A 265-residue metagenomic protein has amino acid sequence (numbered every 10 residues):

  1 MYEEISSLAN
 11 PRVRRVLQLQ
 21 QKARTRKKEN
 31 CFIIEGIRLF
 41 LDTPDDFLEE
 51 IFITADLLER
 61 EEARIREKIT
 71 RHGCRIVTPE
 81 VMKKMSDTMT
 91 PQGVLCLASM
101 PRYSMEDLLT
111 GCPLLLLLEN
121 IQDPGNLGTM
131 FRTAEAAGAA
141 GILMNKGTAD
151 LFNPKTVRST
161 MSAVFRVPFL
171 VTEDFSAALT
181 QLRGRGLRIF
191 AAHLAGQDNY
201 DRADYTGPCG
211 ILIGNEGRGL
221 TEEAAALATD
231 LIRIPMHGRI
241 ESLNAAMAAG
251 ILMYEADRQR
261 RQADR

Functional and structural regions predicted by a protein language model:
M1-E62, T148-A149: Boundary-proximal intrinsically disordered activation/regulatory segments immediately upstream of a helical core
E4-S7, R75-T78, P168-F175: Short acidic-hydrophobic, aromatic-tinged amphipathic segments that line or gate anion-handling sites
R60-R71: Short, aromatic/basic amphipathic alpha-helical patches
I69-L97: Glycine/small-residue-rich loop that forms an oxyanion/phosphate-binding "nest" at active or ligand-binding sites
V77-T78, E119, N145-K146, P168 (+1 more regions): Short beta->alpha connector loops at strand-helix junctions that form conserved, small/polar/Pro-enriched
A98, T133-A137, L151, T156-V164 (+1 more regions): Structured adenosyl-cofactor binding patch, chiefly the S-adenosyl-L-methionine
Y103, L108-G196: RNA substrate-binding interface of SAM-dependent RNA methyltransferases
F190-I240, N244: Active-site/ligand-binding-proximal alpha/beta "capping" segment
